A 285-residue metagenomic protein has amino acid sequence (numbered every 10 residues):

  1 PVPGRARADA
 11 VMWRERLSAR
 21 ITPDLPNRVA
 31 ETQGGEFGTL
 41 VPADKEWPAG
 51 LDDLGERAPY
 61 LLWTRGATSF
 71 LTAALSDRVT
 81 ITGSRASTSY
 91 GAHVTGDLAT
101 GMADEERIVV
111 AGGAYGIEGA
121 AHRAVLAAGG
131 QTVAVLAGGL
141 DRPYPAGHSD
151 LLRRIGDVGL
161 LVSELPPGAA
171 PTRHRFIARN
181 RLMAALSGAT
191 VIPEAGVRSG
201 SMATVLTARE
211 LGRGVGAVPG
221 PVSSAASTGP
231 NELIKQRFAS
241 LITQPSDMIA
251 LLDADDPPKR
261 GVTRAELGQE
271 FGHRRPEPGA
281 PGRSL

Functional and structural regions predicted by a protein language model:
P1-E46, Q236: Short, small/acidic-rich helices and loops at N termini and domain boundaries of DNA replication/processing enzymes
F37-L285: Glycine-biased, small-residue-rich flexible motifs in mid-sequence functional cores and linkers
